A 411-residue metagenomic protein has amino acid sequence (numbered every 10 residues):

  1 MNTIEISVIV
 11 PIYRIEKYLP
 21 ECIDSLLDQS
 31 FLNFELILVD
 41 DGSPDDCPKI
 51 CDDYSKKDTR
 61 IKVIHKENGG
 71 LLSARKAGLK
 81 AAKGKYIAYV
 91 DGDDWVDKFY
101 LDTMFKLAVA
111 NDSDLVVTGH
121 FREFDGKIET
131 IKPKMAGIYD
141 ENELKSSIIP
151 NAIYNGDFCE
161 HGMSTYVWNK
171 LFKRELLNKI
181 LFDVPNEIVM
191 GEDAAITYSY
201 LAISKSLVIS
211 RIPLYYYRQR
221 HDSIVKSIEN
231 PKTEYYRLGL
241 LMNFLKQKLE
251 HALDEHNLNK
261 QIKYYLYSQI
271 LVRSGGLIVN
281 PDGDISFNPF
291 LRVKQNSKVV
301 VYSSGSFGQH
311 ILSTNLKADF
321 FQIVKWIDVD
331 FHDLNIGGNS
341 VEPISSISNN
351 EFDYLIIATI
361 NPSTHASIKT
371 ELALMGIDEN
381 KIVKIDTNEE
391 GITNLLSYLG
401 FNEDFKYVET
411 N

Functional and structural regions predicted by a protein language model:
M1-L27: N-proximal low-complexity "stem/linker" segments adjacent to membrane-targeting elements
I4-S7, E35, A195: Cell-envelope/extracellular polymer assembly enzymes that use nucleotide-activated donors
P20, D45-D53, H65, W95 (+1 more regions): Acidic helix N-cap motif at the loop->helix transition within catalytic regions of sugar-transfer enzymes
S25, D40-K49: A conserved acidic beta->alpha catalytic loop
K66-A82: Glycine-rich, basic loop-to-helix element that forms the pyrophosphate-binding segment of sugar-nucleotide handling
I87: Short aromatic/hydrophobic "clamp" motif used to bind/position activated sugar donors
W95-S210, Y215-T233: Donor-binding/catalytic cores of nucleotide-activated saccharide and glycerol-phosphate transferases/polymerases
I209, L214-V300, S304-V324, H332 (+6 more regions): C-terminal subregions of glycosyltransferases and related glycan-biosynthesis enzymes
